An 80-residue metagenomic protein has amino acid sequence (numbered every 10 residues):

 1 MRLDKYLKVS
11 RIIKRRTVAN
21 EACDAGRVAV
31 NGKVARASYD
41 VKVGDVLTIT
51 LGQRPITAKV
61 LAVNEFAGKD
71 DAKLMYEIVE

Functional and structural regions predicted by a protein language model:
M1-V43: A basic, amphipathic helix-loop patch mediating RNA/tRNA/ribosome contacts
G44-D45, E65: Short alpha-helical linear motifs
D45-V46, P55: A contiguous, mid-protein "functional segment" used to position or interact with cofactors/ions or partner subunits
Q53-E80: C-terminal structural segments of small proteins and small subunits
